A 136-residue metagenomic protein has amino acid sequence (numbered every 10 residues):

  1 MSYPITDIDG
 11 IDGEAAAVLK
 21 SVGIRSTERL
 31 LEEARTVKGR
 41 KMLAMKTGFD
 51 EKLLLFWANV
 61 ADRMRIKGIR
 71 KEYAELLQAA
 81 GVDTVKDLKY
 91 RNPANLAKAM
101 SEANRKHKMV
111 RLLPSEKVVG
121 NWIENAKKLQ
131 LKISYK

Functional and structural regions predicted by a protein language model:
M1-K136: C-terminal extensions
